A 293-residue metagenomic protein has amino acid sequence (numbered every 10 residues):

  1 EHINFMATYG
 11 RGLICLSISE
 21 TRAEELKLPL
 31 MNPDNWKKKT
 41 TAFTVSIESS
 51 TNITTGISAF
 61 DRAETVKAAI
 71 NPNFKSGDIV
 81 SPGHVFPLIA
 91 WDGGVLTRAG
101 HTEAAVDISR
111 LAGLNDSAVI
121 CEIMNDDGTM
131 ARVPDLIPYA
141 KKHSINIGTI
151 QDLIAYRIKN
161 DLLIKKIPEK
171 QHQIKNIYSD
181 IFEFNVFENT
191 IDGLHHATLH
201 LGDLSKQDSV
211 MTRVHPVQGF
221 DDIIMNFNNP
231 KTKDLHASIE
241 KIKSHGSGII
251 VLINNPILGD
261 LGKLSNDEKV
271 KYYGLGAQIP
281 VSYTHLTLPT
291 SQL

Functional and structural regions predicted by a protein language model:
E1-L286, S291: Catalytic domains of riboflavin
